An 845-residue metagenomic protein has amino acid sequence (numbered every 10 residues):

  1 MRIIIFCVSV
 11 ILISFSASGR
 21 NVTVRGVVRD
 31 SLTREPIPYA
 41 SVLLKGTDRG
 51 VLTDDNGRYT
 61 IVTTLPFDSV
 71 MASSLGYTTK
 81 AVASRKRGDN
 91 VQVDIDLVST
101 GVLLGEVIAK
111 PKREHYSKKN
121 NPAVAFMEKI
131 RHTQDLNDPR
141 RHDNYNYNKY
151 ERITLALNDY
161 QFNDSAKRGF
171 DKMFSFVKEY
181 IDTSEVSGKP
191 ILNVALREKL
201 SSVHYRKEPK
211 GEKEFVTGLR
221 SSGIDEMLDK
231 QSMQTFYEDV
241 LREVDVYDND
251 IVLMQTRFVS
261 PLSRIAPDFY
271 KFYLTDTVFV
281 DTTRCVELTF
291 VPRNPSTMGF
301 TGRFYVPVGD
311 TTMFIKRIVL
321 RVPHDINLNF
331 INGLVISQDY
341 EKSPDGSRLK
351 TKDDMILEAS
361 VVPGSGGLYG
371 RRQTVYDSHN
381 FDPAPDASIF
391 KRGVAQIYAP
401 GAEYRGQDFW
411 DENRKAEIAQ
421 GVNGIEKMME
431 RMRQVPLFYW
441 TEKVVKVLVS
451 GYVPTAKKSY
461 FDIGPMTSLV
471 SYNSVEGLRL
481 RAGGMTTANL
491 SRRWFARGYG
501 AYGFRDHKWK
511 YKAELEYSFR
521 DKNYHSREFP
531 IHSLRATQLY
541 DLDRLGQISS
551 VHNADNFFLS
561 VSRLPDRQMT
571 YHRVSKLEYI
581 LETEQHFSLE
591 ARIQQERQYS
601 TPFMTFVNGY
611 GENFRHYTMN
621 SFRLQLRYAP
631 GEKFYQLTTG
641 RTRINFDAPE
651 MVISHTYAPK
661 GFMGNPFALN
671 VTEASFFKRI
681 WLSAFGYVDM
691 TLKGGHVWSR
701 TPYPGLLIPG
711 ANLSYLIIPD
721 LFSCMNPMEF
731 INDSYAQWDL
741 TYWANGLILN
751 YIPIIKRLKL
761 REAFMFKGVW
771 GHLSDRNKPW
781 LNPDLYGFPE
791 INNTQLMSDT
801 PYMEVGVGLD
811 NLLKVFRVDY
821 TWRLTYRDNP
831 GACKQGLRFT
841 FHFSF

Functional and structural regions predicted by a protein language model:
V22-D30, G57, I95: A short, amphipathic beta-strand motif
V22-V24, S31-G46, L65: Short, ordered, surface-exposed loop/turn motifs in non-cytosolic proteins
A40-L44, V70, A109, Y147 (+2 more regions): Hydrophobic beta-strand segments
L44-G46, S69-V82: A short, solvent-exposed loop/turn motif at the edges and junctions of modular extracellular/periplasmic domains
D48-R58: Short, acidic Ser/Thr/Gly-rich low-complexity loop/linker segments typical of extracellular and cell-surface proteins
V93-L103, V107-P111: Conserved "repeat-terminator" motif of extracellular CCP/Sushi domains
G101, K112-C285, V291-G299, V362-S471 (+5 more regions): Structured extracytoplasmic
T256-F258, K391-F845: Exposed, low-structure sequence patches enriched in small/polar residues
